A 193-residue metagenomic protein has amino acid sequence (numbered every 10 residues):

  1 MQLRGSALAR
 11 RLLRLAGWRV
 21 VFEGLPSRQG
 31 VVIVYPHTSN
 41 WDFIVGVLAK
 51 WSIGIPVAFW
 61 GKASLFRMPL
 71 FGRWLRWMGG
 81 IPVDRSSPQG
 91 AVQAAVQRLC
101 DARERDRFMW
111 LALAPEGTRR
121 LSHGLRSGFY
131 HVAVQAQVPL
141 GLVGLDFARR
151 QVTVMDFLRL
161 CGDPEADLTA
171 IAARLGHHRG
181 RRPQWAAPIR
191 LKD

Functional and structural regions predicted by a protein language model:
M1-S6: Helix-enriched interaction subdomains in cytosolic or periplasmic regions, typified by TIR/SEFIR signaling/NADase cores
L13-H177, W185, L191-D193: Soluble catalytic domains of membrane acyltransferases
